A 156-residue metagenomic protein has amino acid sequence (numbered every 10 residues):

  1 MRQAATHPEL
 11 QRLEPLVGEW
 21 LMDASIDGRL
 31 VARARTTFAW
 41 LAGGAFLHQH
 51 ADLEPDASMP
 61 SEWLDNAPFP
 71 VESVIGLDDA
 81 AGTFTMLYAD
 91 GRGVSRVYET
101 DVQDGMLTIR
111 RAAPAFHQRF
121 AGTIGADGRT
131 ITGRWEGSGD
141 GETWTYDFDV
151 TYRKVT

Functional and structural regions predicted by a protein language model:
M1-T156: Hydrophobic small-molecule pocket/channel-lining residues, especially in calycin-type beta-barrels
